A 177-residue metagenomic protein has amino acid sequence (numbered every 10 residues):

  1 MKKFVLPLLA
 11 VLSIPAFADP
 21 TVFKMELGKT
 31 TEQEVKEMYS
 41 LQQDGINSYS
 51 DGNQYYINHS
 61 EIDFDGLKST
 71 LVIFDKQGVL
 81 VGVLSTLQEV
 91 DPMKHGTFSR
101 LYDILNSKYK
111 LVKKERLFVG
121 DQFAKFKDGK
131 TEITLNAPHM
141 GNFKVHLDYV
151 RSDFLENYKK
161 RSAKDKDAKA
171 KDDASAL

Functional and structural regions predicted by a protein language model:
F4, E61-I62, T131: Alpha-helix boundary/capping detector
F4-I14: Sec-dependent N-terminal signal peptides
F4-V5, A18, D65-V72, K76-Q77 (+1 more regions): Short N-terminal signal/transit or membrane-insertion segments and the immediately adjacent low-complexity/disordered
D19-Q54, T86-L177: Non-cytosolic coordination micro-motifs
H59-I104: Mid-chain, structured segments of secreted extracytoplasmic proteins
